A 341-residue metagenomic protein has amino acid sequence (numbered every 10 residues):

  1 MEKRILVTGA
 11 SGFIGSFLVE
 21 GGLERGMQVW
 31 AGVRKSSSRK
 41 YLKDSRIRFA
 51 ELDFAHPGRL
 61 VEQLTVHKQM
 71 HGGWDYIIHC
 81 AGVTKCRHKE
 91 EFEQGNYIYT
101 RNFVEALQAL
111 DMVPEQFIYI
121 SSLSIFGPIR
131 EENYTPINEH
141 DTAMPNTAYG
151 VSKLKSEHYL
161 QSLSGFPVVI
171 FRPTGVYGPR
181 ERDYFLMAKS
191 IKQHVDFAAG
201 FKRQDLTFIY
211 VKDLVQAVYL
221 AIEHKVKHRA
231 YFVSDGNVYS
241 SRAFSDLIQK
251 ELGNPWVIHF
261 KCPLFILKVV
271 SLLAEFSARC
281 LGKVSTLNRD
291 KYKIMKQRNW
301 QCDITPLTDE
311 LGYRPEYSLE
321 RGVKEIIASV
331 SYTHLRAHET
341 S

Functional and structural regions predicted by a protein language model:
V7-E24: N-terminal Rossmann NAD(P)H-binding glycine-rich loop of SDR-like oxidoreductase domains
F54-Y97, P128: NAD(P)H-binding glycine-rich loop region in Rossmannoid oxidoreductase-like domains and their noncatalytic homologs
N102-A148: Conserved Rossmann-fold NAD(P)-dependent oxidoreductase catalytic core, especially the SDR/UDP-sugar
M144-V169: Active-site Tyr-X1-5-Lys
V151, K155-S156, E181-L186, G200-I222 (+1 more regions): Substrate-positioning beta->alpha
V211, D246, V270-R314: Conserved C-terminal active-site "lid" loop/helix of NAD(P)H-dependent oxidoreductases that clamps the redox cofactor
A221-T286, K324-I327, R336: Mid/C-terminal beta-alpha module of Rossmann-like enzyme folds, strongest in SDR-family dehydrogenases/epimerases
T333-T340: Conserved small/polar residues in nucleotide/adenosyl-binding loops
